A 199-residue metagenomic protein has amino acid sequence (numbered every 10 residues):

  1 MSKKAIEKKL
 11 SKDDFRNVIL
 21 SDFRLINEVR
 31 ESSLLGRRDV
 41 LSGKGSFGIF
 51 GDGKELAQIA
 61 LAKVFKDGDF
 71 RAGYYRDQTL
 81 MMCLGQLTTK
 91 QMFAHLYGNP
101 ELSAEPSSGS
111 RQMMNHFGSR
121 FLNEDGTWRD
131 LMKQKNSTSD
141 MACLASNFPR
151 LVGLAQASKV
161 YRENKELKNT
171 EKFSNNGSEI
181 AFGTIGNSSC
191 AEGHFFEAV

Functional and structural regions predicted by a protein language model:
M1-A57, K63-D67: Conserved acidic/glycine
R38-V199: Cofactor-binding active-site loop characterized by glycine-rich and histidine/acidic residues
